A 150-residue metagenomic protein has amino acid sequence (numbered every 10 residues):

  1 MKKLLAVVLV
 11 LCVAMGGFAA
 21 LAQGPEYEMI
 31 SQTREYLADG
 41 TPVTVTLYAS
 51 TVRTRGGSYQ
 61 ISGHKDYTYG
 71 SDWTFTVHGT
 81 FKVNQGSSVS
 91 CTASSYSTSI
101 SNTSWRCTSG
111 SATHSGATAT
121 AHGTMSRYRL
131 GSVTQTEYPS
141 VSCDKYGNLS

Functional and structural regions predicted by a protein language model:
M1-G70: N-terminal prepro-regions of secreted/extracellular proteins
L47-S150: Mature secreted bioactive peptide module from preproproteins
